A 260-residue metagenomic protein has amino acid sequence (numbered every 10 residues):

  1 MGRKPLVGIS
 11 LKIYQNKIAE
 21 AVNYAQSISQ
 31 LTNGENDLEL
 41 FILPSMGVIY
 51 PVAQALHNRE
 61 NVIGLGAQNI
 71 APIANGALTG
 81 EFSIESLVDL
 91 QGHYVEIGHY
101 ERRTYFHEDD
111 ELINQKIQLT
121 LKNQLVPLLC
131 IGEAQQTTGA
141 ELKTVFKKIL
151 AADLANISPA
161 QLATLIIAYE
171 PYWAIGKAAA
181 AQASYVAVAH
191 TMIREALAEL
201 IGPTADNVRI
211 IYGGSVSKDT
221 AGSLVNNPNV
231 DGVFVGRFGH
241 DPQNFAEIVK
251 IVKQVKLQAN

Functional and structural regions predicted by a protein language model:
M1-A168, Y172-N260: Active-site loop-to-helix "anion-binding N-cap" substructures in soluble metabolic enzymes
